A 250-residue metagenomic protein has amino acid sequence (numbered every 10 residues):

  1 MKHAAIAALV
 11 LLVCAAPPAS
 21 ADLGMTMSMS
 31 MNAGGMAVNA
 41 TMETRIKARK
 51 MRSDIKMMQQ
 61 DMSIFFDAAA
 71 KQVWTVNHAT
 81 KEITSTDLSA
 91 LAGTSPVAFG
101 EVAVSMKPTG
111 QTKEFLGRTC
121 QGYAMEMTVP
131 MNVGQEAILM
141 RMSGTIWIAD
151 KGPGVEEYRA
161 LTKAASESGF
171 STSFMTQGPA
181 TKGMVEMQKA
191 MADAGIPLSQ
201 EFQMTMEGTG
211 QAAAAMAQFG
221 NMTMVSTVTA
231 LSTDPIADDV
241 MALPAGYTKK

Functional and structural regions predicted by a protein language model:
M1-A7: Bacterial N-terminal signal peptides that target proteins for export
V10-L11: Short, linear, compositionally biased motifs with a strong N-terminal bias
C14-A16: N-terminal signal peptide c-region/cleavage motif recognized by signal peptidases
S20-K250: Extended soluble regions of mature proteins
